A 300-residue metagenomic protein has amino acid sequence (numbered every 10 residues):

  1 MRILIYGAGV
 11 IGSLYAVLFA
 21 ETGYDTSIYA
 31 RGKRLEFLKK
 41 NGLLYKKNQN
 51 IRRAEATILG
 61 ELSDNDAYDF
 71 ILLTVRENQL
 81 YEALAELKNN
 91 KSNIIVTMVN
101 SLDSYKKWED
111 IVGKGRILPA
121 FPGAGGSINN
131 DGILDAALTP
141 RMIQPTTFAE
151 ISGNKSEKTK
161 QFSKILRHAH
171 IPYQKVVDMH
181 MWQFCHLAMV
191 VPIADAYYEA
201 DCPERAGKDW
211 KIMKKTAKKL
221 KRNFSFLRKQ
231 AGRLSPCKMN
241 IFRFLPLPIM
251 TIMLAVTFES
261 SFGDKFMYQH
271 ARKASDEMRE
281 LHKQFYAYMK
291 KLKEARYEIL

Functional and structural regions predicted by a protein language model:
M1-R53: NAD(P)+-binding Rossmann beta1-loop-alpha1 motif at the extreme N-terminus of oxidoreductases
I3, D25-T26, I95, I117 (+1 more regions): Hydrophobic anchor at the start of a short beta-strand that flanks the dinucleotide cofactor-binding loop
N50-D135: Rossmann-like NAD(P)(H) cofactor-binding subdomain of soluble oxidoreductases
K106-W182: Rossmann-fold dinucleotide-binding core
D135-A149, Y198-K208, S261-R272: Helix-loop-beta segment of a Rossmann-like dinucleotide-binding subdomain
K164, I212-C237: Flavin-binding catalytic cores
H180-G207, K211-F224: Active-site-proximal catalytic alpha-helix in oxidoreductases
R228-L300: NAD(P)-dependent Rossmann-like dehydrogenase/reductase catalytic/cofactor-binding core
